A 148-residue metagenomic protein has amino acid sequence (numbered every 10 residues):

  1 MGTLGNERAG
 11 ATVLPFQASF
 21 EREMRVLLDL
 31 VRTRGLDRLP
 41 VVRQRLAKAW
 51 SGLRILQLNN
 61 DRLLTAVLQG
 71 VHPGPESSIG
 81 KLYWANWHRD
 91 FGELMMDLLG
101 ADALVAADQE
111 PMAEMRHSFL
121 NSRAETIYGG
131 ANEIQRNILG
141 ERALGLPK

Functional and structural regions predicted by a protein language model:
M1, L27-L30, L58-D61, W84 (+2 more regions): Tryptophan-centric aromatic hotspots in well-structured domains and transmembrane helices
M1-L14, L99-K148: Glycine-rich phosphate/cofactor-binding loops in nucleotide/flavin-utilizing enzymes
M1-L56, E125, E141: Glycine-rich beta->alpha junctions and the first turn(s) of the following alpha-helix
A18, D37, P75, G130-I134: Residue-level detector of secondary-structure boundary/capping sites
F20, L46, S77-G80, M115: Hydrophobic packing residues in well-ordered alpha-helices of helical domains and bundles
E21-L28, A47, D61, A85 (+3 more regions): Predominant activation on well-ordered alpha-helical scaffold segments within soluble catalytic domains
R32, L36-R43, R54-A107: C-terminal helix-coil-helix/basic helical segment that borders enzyme active sites and/or dimer interfaces and provides
